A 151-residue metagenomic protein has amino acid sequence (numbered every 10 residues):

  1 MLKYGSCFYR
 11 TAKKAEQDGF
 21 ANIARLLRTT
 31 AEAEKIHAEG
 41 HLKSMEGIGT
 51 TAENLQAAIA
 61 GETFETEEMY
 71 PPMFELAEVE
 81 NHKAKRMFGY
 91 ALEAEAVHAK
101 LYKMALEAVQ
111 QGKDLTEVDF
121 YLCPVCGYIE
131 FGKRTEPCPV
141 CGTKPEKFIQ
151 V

Functional and structural regions predicted by a protein language model:
L2-V151: Non-heme di-metal
